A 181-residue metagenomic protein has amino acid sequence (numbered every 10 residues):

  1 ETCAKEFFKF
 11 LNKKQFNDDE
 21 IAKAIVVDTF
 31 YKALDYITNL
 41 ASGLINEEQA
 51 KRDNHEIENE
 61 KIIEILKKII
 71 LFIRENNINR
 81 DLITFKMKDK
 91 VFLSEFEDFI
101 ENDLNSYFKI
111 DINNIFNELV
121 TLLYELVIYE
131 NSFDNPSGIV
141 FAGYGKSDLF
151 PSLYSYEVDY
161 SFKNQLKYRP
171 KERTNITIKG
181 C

Functional and structural regions predicted by a protein language model:
E1-C181: N-terminal nucleophile
